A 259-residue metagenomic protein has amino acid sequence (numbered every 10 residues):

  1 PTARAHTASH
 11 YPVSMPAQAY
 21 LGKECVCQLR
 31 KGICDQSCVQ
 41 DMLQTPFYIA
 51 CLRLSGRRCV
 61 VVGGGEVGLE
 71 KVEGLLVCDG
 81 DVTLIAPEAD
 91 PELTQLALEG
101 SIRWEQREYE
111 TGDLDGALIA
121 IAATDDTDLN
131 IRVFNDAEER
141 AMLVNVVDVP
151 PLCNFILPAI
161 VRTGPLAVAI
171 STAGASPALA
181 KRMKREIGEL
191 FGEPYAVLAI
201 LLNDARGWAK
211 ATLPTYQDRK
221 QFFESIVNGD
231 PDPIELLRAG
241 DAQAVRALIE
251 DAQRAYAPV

Functional and structural regions predicted by a protein language model:
P1-M15: Extreme N-terminal basic, low-complexity initiation segments that serve as generic localization/processing leaders
C25-C27, C34, C38: Cysteine-centered motifs
C38-E88, L93-L96: Hydrophobic, well-ordered beta-alpha structural blocks that scaffold small-molecule cofactor pockets
E66-V67, T127-D128, G174: Residue-level detector of alpha-helix initiation sites
A97-D115: Glycine-rich, highly charged phosphate/nucleotide-binding loops
I119-T124, N130-L157: ADP-ribose/adenylate-binding Rossmann-like module
D125, V146-A196: E1/E1-like adenylate-forming module used to activate ubiquitin-like modifiers and sulfur-carrier proteins
G174-V259: An accessory alpha-helical subdomain
